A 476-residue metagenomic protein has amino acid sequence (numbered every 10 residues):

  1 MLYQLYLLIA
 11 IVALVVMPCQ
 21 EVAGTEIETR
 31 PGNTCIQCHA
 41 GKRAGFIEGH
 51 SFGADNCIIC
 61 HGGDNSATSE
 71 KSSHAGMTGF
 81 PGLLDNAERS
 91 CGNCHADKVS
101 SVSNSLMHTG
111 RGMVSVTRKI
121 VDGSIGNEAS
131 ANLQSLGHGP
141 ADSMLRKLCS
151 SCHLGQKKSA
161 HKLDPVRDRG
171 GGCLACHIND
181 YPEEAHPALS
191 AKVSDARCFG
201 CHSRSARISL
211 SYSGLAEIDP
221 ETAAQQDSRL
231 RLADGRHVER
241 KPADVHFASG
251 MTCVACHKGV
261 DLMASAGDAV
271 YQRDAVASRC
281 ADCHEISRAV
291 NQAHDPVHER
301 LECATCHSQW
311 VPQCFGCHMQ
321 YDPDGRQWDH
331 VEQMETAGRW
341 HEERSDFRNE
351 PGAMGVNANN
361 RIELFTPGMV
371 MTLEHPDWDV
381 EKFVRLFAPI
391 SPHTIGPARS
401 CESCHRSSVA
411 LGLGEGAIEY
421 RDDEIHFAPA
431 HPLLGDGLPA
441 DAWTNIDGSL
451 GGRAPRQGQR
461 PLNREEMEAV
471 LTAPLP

Functional and structural regions predicted by a protein language model:
M1-L5: Positively charged n-region of N-terminal signal peptides that target proteins for export
Y6-V16: Bacterial N-terminal signal peptides
L14, C19-A44, G53-L174, K192-P476: C-type cytochrome heme-c attachment and multiheme electron-transfer modules
A175, E184-A185: Thiamine diphosphate
P187-S190: A generic local secondary-structure boundary/capping motif
